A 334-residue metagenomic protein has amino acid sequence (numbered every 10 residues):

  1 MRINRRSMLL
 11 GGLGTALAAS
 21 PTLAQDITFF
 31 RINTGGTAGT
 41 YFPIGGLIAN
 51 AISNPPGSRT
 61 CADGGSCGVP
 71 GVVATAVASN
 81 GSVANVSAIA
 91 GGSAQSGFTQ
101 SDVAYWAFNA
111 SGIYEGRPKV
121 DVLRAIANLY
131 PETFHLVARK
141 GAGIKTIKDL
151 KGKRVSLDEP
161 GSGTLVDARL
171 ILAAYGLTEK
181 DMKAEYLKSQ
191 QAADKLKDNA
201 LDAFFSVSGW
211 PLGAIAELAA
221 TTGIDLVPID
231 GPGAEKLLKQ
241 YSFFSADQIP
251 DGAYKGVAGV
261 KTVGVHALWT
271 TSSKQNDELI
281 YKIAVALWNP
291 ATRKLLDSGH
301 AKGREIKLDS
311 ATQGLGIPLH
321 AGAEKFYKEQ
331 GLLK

Functional and structural regions predicted by a protein language model:
M1-T15: N-terminal secretory signal peptides and thylakoid transit peptides that target proteins across membranes
S20-A24: Sec/Tat signal peptide C-region and signal peptidase I cleavage site
F29-G64, N128, E132-D198, R293 (+2 more regions): Bilobed "Venus flytrap"/periplasmic-binding protein-like clamshell domains and structurally analogous long
A62-R117, Q190-K195, L201, W210-A219 (+1 more regions): Pocket-flanking alpha-helical
S101-V103, G112, A142, T178-T270 (+1 more regions): Pocket-lining segment of extracytoplasmic ligand-binding domains
G116-L129, G252-K261: A structural signal for short loop-to-beta-strand junctions that line the ligand-binding cleft of periplasmic/secreted
K153-L170, S242-T312: Ligand-binding clefts/hinges and TM-proximal coupling segments of bilobed small-molecule sensing domains
Q191, S208-L226, E278-K334: An extracytoplasmic/periplasmic, membrane-proximal ligand-sensing/linker region
